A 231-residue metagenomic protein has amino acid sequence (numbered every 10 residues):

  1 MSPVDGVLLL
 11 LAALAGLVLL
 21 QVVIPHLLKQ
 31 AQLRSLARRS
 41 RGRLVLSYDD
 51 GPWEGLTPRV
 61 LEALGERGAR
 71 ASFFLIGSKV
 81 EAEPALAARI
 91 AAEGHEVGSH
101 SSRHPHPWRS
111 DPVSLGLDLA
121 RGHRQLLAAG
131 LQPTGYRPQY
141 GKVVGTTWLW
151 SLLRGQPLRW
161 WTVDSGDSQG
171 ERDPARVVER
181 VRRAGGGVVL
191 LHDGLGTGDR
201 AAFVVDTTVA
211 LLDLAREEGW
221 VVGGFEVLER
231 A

Functional and structural regions predicted by a protein language model:
M1-L10: Feature marks short, highly hydrophobic, charge-poor N-terminal signal-anchor/signal peptide-like helices that anchor
L9-V23: Hydrophobic core of alpha-helical transmembrane segments in multi-pass integral membrane proteins
V22-H106, S114, R121, L131-Q132 (+1 more regions): Active-site beta->alpha N-cap acidic-glycine motif
V23-R39, E66-G68, E81, R200-A231: C-terminal domain-boundary segment and adjacent tail
Y48-D50, L75-G77, S99-S101, R137-Y140 (+3 more regions): A cross-domain feature marking catalytic cores of carbohydrate-active enzymes and several ubiquitous metabolic/repair
H104-S110, T197-D199: A short acidic, helix-capping loop that chelates divalent metal ions and anchors anionic groups
W108, V113-A129, T146-P157, V178-V181: Soluble catalytic domains of enzymes that build or remodel membrane lipids, polysaccharides, and related
K142, W148-R182, W220-A231: His/Asp/Glu-enriched short active-site or ligand-binding loop at hydrolase and phosphoryl-transfer sites
